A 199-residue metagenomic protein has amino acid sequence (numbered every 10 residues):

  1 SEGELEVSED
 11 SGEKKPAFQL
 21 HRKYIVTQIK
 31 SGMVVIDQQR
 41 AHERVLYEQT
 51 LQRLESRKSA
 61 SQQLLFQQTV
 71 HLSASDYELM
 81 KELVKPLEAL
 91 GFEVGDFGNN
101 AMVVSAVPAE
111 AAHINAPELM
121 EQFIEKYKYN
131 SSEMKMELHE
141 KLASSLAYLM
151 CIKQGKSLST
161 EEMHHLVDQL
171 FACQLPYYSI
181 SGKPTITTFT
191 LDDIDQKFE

Functional and structural regions predicted by a protein language model:
S1-E13: Acidic, low-complexity intrinsically disordered tails
S11-E199: Long, charged low-complexity intrinsically disordered regions
